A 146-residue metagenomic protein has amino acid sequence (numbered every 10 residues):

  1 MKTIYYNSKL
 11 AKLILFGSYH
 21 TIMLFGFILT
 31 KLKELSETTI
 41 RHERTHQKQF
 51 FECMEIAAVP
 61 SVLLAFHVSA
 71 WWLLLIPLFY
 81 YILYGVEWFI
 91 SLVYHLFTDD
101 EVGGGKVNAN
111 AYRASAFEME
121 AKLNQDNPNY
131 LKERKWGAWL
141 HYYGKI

Functional and structural regions predicted by a protein language model:
M1-T3, E37, V62: Nuclease and nuclease-like effector domains acting on nucleic acids or nucleotide cofactors
K2-Y6, A11, F66-I146: Metalloprotease/metallohydrolase-associated module, dominated by Zn2+-dependent proteases
L10-A11, L35, E55: Short, solvent-exposed loop/turn segments at secondary-structure junctions
L15-R41, F51: Short pre-active-site segment immediately N-terminal to the catalytic Zn-binding motif
L29-L32, C53-A57, L64-A65: Glycine-rich loops and low-complexity Gly/Arg-rich segments that provide flexible linkers or classic glycine-based
T39, T45, Q49, R113-F117: Soluble or luminal CAZymes and related metallo-dependent hydrolases
R44-P60: Catalytic Zn2+-binding segment of zinc metalloproteases
